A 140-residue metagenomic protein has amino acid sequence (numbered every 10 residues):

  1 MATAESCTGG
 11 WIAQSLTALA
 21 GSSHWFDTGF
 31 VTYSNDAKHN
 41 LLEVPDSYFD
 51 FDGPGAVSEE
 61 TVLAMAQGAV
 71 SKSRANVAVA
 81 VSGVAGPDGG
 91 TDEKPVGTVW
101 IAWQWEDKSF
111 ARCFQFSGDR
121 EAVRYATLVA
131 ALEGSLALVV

Functional and structural regions predicted by a protein language model:
M1-V140: Short alpha-helical segments enriched in small residues
